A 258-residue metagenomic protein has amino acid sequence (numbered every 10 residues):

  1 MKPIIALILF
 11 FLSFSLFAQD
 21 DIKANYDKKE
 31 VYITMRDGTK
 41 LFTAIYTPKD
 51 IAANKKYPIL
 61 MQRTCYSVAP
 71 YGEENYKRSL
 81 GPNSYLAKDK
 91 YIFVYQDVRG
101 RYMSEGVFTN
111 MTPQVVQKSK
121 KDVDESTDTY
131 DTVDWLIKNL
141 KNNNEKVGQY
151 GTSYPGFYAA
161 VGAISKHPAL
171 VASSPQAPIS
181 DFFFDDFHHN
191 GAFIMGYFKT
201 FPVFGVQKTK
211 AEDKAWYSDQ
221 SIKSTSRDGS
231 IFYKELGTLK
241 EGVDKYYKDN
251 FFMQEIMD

Functional and structural regions predicted by a protein language model:
M1-D20: Bacterial Sec-dependent N-terminal signal peptides
D20-K55: N-terminal cap/lid segment of alpha/beta-hydrolase-fold proteins
I51, K55-K138: Cap/lid segment of the alpha/beta-hydrolase catalytic domain
S79, K88, S119-D122, S126 (+2 more regions): Accessory cap/linker subdomain of secreted extracellular hydrolases
W135, N139, N144, K166-H167: Active-site-proximal cofactor/substrate-binding loop regions of enzyme domains
K141-S153: Alpha/beta-hydrolase fold nucleophile elbow
S153-Y154, A177: Catalytic nucleophile serine of serine hydrolases, specifically the conserved "nucleophile elbow" pentapeptide
G156-H167: Short glycine-enriched nucleophile-adjacent loop and the immediately C-terminal alpha-helix near the catalytic center
